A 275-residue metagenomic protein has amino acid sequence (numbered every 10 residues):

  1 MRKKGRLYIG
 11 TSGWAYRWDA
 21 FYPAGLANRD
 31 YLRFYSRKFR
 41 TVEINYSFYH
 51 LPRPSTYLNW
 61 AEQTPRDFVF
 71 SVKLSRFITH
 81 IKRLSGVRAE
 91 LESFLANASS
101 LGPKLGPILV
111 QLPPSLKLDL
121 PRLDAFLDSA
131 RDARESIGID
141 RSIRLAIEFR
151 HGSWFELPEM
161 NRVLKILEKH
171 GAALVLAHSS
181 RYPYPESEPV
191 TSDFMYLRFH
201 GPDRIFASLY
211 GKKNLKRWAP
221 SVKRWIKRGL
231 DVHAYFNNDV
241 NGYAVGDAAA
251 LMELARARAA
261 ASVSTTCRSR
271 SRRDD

Functional and structural regions predicted by a protein language model:
M1-D275: Residues lining hydrophobic/aromatic ligand-binding pockets adjacent to catalytic sites
